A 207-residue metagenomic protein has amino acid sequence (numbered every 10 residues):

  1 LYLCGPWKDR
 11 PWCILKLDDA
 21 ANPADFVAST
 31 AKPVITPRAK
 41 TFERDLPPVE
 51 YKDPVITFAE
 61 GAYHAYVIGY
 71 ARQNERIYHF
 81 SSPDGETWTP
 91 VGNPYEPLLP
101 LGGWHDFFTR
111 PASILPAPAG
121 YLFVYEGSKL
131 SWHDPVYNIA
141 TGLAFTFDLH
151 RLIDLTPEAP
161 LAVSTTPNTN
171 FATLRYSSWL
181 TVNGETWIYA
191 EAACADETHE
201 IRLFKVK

Functional and structural regions predicted by a protein language model:
L1-D106, L115-N170, T181-K207: Beta-rich carbohydrate-recognition and catalytic domains
S178: Conserved active-site neighborhood of enzyme catalytic/cofactor-binding cores
